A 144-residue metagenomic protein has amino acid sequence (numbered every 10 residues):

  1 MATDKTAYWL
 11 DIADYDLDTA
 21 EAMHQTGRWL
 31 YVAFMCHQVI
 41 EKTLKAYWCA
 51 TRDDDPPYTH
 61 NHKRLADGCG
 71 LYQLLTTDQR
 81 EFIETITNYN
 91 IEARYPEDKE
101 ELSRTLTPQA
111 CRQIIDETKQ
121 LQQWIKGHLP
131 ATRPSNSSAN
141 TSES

Functional and structural regions predicted by a protein language model:
M1-S144: Terminal alpha-helical segments
